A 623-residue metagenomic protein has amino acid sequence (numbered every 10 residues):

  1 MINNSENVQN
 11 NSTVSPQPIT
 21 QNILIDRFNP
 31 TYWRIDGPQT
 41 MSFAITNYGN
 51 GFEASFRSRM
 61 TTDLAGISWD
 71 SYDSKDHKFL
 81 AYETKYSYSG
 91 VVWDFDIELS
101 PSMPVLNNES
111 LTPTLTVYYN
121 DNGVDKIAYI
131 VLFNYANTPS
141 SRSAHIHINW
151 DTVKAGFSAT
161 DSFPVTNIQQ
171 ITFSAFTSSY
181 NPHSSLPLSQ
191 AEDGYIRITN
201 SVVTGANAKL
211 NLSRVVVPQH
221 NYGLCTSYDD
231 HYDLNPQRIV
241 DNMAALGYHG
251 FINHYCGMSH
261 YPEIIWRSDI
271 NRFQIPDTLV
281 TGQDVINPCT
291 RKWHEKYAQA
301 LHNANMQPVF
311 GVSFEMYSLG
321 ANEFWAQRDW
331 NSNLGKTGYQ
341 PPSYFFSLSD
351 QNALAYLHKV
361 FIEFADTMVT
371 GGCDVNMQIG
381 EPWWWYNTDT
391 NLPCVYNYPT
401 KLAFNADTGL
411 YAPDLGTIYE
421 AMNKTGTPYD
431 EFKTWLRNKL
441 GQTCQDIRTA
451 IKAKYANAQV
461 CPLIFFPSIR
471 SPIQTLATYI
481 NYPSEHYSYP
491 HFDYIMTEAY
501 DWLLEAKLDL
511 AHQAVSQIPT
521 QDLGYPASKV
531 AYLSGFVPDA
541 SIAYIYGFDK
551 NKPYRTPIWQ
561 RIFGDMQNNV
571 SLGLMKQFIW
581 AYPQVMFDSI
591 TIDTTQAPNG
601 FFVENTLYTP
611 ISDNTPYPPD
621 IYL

Functional and structural regions predicted by a protein language model:
E53-K75, E98-G156: Extracellular ligand-binding interfaces
K75-L115, T172-F173, S201, F602 (+2 more regions): Extra-cytoplasmic beta-strand recognition segments
F95, I146-Y195: Extracellular beta-strand ligand-recognition surfaces/modules
Q169, A175-S178, Y248-P262, S313-Y317 (+3 more regions): Substrate-binding cleft of secreted/luminal carbohydrate-active enzymes
S178-S213, T594-G600, E604-T606: Exposed low-complexity, polar/acidic, P/S/T/G-rich flexible segments that act as propeptides, protease-susceptible
N221, S227-T278, G282-V285, K296 (+4 more regions): Catalytic domains of carbohydrate-active enzymes, especially glycoside hydrolases
L224-D230, F273-P288, P341-Y356, Y429-L440 (+3 more regions): The substrate-binding groove and active-site-proximal loops of carbohydrate-active enzymes, especially glycoside
Y339-K454, F465-E485: Polysaccharide-binding and catalytic clefts of secreted carbohydrate-active enzymes
